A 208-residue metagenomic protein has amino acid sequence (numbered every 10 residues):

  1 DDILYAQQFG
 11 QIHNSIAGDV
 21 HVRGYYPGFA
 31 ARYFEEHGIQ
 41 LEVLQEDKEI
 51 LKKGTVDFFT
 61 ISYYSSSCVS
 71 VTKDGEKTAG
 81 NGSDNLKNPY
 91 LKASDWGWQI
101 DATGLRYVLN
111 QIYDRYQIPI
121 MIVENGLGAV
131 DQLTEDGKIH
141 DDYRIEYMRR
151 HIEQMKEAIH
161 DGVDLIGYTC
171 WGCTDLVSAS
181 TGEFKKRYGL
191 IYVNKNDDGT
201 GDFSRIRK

Functional and structural regions predicted by a protein language model:
D1-K208: Active-site region of glycoside hydrolase catalytic domains
